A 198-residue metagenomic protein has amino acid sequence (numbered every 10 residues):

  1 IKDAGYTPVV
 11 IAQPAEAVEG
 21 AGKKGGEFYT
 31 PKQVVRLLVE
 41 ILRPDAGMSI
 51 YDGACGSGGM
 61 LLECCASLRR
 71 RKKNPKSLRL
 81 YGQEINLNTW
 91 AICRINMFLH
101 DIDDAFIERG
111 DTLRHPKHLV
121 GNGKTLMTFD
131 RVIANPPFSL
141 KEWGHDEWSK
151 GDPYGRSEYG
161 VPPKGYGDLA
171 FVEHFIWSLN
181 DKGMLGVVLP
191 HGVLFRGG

Functional and structural regions predicted by a protein language model:
I1-G22: Long recognition/docking surfaces used for binding and targeting
A4, K24-K32, G165: Conserved phosphate/pyrophosphate-binding and hydrolysis machinery centered on Walker-type P-loop NTPases, extending
V9, Q13, L37-E40, I95 (+1 more regions): Residue-level signal for well-ordered alpha-helical scaffold segments within enzymatic catalytic domains
Q13, A17-G20, I41, H100 (+4 more regions): Conserved, well-folded catalytic cores of nucleic-acid-processing and energy-transducing macromolecular machines
E16, R114, F195: Active-site micro-motifs of SAM-dependent methyltransferase domains
E27-A134, S139, W143-D146, G155 (+2 more regions): Conserved S-adenosyl-L-methionine
W143-P163, F195-G198: A mobile, often basic/glycine-rich helix-loop segment that functions as the active-site lid/recognition loop
V161-G198: Conserved Class I SAM-dependent methyltransferase catalytic core
